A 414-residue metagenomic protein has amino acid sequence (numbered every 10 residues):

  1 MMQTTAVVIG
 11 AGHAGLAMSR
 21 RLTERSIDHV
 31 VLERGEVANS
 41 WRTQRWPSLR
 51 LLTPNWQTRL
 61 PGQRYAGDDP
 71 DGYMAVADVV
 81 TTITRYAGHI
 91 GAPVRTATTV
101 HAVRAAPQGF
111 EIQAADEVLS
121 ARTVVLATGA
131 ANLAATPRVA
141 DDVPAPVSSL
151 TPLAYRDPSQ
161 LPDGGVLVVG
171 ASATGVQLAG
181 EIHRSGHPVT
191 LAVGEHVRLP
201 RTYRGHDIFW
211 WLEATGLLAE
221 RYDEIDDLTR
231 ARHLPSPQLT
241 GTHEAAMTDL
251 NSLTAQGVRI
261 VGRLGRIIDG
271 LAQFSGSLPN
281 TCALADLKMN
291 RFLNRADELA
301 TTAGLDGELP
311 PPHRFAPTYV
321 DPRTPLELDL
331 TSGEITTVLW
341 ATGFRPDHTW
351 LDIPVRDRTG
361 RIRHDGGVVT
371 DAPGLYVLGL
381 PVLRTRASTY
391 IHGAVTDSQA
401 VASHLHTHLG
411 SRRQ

Functional and structural regions predicted by a protein language model:
M2-A11, L16-S40, Y73-Q414: Flavin (primarily FAD) cofactor-binding/catalytic cores of flavoenzymes
Q44-P70, I208-D226: N-terminal glycine-rich dinucleotide-binding loop that anchors FAD/FMN and/or NAD(P) in oxidoreductases
